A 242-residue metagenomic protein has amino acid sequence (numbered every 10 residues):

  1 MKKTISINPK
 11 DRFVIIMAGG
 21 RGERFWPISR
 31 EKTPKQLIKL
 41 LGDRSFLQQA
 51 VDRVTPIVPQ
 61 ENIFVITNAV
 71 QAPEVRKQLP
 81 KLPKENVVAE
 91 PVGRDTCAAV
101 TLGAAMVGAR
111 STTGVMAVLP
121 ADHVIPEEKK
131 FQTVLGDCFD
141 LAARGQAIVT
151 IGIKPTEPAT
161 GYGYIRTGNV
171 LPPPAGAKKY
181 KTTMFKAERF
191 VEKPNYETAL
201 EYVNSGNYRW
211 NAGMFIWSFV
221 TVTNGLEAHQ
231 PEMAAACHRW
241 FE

Functional and structural regions predicted by a protein language model:
K2-I16, R24-P34, K39-P120, P126-Q132 (+2 more regions): Conserved N-terminal catalytic core of the sugar/cofactor nucleotidyltransferase
I5-K10, M17, P56-I57, A109-S111 (+5 more regions): Solvent-exposed alpha-helices and their adjacent loops that cap or buttress functional pockets in soluble metabolic
G42, D52, P56-P59, P80 (+8 more regions): Generic secondary-structure signature for well-ordered alpha-helical cores
G93-A98, E157-A159, Y196-E197: A short acidic, often aromatic-flanked loop/helix-cap motif at beta-alpha or helix-coil junctions that lines enzyme
V124-E128, E157-Y162, T198-A199, T223-N224: Short, well-ordered, mixed-charge alpha-helical segments that flank or form enzyme active sites
E128-G176, K181: Basic phosphate/pyrophosphate-binding loop/patch that engages nucleotide-derived ligands
R166-E242: Catalytic core of tubulin tyrosine ligase-like
